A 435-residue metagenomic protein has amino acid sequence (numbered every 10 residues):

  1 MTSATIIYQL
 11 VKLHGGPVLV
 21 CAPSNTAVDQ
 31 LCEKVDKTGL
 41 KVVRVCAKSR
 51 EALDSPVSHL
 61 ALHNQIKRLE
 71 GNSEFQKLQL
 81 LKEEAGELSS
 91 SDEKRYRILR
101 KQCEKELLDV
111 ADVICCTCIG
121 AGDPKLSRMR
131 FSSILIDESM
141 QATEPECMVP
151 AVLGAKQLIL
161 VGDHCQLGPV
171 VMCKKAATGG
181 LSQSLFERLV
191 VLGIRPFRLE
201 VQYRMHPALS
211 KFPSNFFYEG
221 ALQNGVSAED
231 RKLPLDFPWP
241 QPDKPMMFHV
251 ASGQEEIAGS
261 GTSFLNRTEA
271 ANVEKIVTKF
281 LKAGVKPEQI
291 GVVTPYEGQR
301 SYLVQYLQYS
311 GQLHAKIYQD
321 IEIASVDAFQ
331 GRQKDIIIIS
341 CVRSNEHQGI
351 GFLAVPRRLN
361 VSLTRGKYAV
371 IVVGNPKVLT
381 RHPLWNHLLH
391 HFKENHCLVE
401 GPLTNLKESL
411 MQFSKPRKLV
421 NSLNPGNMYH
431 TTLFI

Functional and structural regions predicted by a protein language model:
T2, L81-D92, K105, Q183 (+2 more regions): Membrane-targeting and insertion segments and their boundary/processing signals
T2-Y8: Motif I (Walker A/P-loop) of helicase-class P-loop NTPases
Y8, H14-C21, T26-R128, V170-T178 (+3 more regions): Conserved P-loop NTPase motor core of helicases/translocases
L13-G16, S24, I119-I435: Conserved helicase motor core of SF1/SF2 NTP-dependent helicases
